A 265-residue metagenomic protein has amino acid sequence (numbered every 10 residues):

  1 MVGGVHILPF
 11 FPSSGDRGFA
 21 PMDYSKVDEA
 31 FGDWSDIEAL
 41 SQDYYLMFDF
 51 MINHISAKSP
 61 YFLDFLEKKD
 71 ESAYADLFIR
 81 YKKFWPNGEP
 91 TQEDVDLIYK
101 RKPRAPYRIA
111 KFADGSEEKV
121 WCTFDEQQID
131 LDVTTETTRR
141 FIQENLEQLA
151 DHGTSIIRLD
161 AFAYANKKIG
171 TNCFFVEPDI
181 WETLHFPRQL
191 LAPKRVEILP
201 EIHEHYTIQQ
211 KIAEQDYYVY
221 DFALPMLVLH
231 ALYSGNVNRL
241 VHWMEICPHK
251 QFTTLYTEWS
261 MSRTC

Functional and structural regions predicted by a protein language model:
M1-R139, E147, D151, F162-L232: Acidic/aromatic-lined carbohydrate-recognition and catalytic surfaces of CAZymes acting on diverse glycans
T137-I157, W243-H249: An active-site-proximal structural segment forming one wall of the substrate-binding cleft that immediately precedes
S155, K194-V196, T254-L255: Structural beta-strand/beta-sheet cores of well-ordered domains, especially the beta-sheet scaffolds that support
R158, L199-E201, T257-S260: Short beta-strand segments
N236-W243: Flexible, glycine/threonine-enriched loop-and-boundary segments that flank and lead into catalytic domains of large
E245-C265: Active-site-proximal substrate-binding groove within the catalytic cores of carbohydrate-active enzymes
